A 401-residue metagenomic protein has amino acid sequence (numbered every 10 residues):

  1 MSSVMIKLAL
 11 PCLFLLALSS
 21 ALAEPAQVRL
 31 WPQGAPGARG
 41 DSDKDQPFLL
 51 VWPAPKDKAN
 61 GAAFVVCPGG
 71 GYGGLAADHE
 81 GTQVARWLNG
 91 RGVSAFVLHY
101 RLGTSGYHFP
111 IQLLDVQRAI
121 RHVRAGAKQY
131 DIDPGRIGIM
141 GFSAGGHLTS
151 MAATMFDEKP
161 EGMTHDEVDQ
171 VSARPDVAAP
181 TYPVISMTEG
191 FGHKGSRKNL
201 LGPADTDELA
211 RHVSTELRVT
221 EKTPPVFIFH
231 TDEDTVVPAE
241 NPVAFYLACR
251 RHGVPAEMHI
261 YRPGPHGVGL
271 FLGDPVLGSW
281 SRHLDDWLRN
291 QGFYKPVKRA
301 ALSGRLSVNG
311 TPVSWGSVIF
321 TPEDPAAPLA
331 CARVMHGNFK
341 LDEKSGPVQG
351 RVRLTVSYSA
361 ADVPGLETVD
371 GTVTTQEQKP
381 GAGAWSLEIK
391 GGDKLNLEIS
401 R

Functional and structural regions predicted by a protein language model:
E24-K58, G192, P296: N-terminal cap/lid segment of alpha/beta-hydrolase-fold proteins
W52, F229, A239, V243-V297: C-terminal catalytic histidine-bearing segment of alpha/beta-hydrolase fold enzymes
N60-G69: Short beta-strand element of the alpha/beta-hydrolase
P68-G73, D232: Active-site glycine-rich loops that stabilize anionic/oxyanionic intermediates across multiple enzyme folds
A76-D78, T82-Q83, V97-P134, L272-G278: Catalytic nucleophile-loop/oxyanion-hole region of alpha/beta-hydrolase and closely related hydrolase-like folds
R118-S196, A210-R211, T215: Primarily recognizes the serine-hydrolase "nucleophile elbow" in alpha/beta-hydrolase and SGNH/GDSL folds
I228-H230, D234: Short beta-strand/loop motif that positions the catalytic acidic residue of the alpha/beta-hydrolase fold
K295-R401: Glycine/proline-rich low-complexity segments that form flexible loops, beta-turns, and polyproline
